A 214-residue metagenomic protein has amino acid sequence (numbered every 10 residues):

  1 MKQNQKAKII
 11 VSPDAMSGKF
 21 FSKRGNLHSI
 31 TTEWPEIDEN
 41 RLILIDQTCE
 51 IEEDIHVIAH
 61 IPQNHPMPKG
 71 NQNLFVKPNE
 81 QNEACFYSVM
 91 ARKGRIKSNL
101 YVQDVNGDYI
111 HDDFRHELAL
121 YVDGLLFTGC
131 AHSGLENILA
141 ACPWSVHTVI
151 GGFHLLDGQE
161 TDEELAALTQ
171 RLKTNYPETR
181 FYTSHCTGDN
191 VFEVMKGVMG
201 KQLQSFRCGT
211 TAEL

Functional and structural regions predicted by a protein language model:
M1-Q3, H65-N79, G134-E136, A141-C142: Pre-active-site segment of Zn-dependent metallo-hydrolases
M1-Q47, H60-G70, T174-R180: Active-site HxH/HxHxD metal-binding segment of metal-dependent hydrolases
K8, V102, N106-C208: Cap/insert and terminal regions of metallo-dependent hydrolase folds
K19-K23, D157-D162, A212-L214: Short, charged, surface-exposed secondary-structure boundary motifs
R24-L27, Q47-V122: Active-site-proximal loop/helix segment associated with metal-binding centers of metalloenzymes
E39-I43, D54, V198-S205: Active-site regions of enzymes building and remodeling cell-envelope glycoconjugates
T48, R207-A212: Glycine-centered loop/turn motifs
